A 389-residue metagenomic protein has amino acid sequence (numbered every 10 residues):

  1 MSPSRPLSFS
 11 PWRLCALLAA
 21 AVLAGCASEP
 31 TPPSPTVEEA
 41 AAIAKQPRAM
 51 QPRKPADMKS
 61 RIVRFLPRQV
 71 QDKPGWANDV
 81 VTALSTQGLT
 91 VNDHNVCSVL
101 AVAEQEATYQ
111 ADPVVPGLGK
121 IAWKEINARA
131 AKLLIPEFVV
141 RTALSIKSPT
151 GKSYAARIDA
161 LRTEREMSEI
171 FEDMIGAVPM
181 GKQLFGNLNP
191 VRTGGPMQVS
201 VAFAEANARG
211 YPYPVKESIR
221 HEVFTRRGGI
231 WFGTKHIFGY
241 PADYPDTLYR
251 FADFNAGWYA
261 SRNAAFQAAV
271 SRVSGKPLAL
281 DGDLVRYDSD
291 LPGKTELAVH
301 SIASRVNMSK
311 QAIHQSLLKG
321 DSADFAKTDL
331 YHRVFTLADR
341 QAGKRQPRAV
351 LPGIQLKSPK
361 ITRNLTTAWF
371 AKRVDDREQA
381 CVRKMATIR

Functional and structural regions predicted by a protein language model:
S2-P3, F9, G25-R389: Cell-wall glycan-active module
R13-A24: Bacterial N-terminal signal peptides
